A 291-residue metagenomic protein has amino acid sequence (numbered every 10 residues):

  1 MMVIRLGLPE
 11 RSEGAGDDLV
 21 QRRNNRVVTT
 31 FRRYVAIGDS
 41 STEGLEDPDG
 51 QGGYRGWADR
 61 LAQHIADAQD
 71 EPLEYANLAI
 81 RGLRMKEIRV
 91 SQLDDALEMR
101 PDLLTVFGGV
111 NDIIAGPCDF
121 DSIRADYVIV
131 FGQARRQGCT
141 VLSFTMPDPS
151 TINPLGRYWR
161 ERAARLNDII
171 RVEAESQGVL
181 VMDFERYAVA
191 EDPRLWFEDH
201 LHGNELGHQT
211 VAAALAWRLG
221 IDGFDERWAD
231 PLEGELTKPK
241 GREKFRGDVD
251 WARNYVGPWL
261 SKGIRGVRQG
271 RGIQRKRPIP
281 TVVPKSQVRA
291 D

Functional and structural regions predicted by a protein language model:
V3-R11, G16-R81, L93-R100: Serine-esterase "nucleophile elbow" of acetyl-processing enzymes
Q21-V27, V172, S176, L206-D291: Conserved catalytic region of serine esterases and O-acyltransferases that act on ester linkages in lipids
A36, V106, L142-F144: Structural beta-sheet core signal
E43-D47, E71, M85-S122, D148-P149 (+1 more regions): Oxyanion-hole/transition-state-stabilizing segment in secreted/luminal serine hydrolases and related acyltransferases
D47-G52, C118-D121, G156-R160, F197-E198: Short glycine-enriched, charge-decorated loop/helix-capping segments at active-site entrances that position
F120-V128, W159-L166: Charged helix-capping and loop-helix junction motifs
R136-T140: A short helix->loop->beta-strand "cap" motif at the edges of active sites that frequently abuts
T151-F184, E205: Substrate-gating cap/lid alpha-helix
